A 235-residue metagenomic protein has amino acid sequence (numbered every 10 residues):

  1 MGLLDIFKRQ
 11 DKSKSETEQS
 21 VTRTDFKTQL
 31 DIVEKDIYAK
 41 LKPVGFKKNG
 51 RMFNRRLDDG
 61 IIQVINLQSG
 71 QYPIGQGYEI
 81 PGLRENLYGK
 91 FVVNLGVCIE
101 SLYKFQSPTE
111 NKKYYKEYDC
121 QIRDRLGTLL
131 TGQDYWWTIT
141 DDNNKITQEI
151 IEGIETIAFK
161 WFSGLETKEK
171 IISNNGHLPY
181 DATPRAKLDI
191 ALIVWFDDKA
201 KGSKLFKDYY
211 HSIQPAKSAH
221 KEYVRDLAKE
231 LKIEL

Functional and structural regions predicted by a protein language model:
L3-F26, R55-L235: Intrinsically disordered, low-complexity regulatory regions enriched in serine/threonine/proline and acidic residues
F26-K48: Amphipathic alpha-helical segments
K48-N49, N54: A generic "folded-domain core" signal
